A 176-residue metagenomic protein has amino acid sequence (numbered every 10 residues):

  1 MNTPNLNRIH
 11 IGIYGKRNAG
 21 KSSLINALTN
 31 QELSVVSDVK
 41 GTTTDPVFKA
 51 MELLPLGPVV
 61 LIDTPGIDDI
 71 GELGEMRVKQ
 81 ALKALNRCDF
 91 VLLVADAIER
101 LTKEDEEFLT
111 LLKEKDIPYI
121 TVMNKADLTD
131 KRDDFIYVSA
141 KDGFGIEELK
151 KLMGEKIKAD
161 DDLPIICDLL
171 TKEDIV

Functional and structural regions predicted by a protein language model:
M1-E75, K83-A84: Conserved G1/Walker A P-loop phosphate-binding module
Y14-R17, A95, V138-S139: Surface-exposed loop and edge beta-strand positions of immunoglobulin-like domains
L24, T43, D63, A81 (+4 more regions): Residue-level signature of catalytic and energy-coupling elements of molecular machines, predominantly ATP/GTP-dependent
L28-T29, V47, M51, D68 (+5 more regions): Hydrophobic aliphatic residues
G41-T42, G66-D68, I98-R100, K125-D130 (+1 more regions): Conserved nucleotide-binding/hydrolysis micro-motifs of P-loop NTPases
T43, V47, R77, A81-R87 (+5 more regions): Helical mechanochemical/support elements of P-loop NTPase systems and associated helical scaffolds
E52-G57, M76-Y137: Conserved C-terminal guanine-recognition region of P-loop GTPase G domains, centered on the G4
E114-L170: Canonical P-loop GTPase G-domain recognition
